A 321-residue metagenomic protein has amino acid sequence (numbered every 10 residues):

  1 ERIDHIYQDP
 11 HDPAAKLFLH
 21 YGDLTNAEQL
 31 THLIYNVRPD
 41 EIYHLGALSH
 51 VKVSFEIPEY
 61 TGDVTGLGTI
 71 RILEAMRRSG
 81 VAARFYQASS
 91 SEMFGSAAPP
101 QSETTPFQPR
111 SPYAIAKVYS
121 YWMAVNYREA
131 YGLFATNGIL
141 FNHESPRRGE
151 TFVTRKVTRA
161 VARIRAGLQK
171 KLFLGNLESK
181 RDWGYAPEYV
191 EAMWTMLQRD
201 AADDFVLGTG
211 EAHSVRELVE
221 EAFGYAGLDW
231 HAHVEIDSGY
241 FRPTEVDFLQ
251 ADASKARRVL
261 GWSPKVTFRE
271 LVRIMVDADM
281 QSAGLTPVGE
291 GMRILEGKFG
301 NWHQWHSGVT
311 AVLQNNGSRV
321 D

Functional and structural regions predicted by a protein language model:
E1-H143, L197, V266, A278-D321: N-terminal Rossmann-like NAD(P)+-binding domain of SDR-like oxidoreductases, especially those catalyzing
A14-F18, G22-T25, R148-D321: C-terminal substrate-binding subdomain of Rossmann-fold SDR/epimerase-dehydratase oxidoreductases
